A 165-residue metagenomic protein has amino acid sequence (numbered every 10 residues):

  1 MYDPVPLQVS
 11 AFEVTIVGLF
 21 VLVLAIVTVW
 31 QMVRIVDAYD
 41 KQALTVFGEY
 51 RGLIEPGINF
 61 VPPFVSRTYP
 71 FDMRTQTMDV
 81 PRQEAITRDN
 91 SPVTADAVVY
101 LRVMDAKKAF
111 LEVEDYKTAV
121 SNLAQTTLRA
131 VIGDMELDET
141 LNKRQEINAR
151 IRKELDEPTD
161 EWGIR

Functional and structural regions predicted by a protein language model:
M1-R165: N-terminal hydrophobic membrane-entry segments
